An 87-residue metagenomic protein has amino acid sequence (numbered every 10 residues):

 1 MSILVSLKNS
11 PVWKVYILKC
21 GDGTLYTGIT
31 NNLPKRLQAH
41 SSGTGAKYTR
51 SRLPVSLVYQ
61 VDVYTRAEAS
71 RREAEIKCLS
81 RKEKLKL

Functional and structural regions predicted by a protein language model:
M1-V63, A67-K77, R81: GIY-YIG nuclease catalytic motif and its immediate N-terminal context
K82-L87: A short, polar/charged loop-to-alpha-helix boundary motif
